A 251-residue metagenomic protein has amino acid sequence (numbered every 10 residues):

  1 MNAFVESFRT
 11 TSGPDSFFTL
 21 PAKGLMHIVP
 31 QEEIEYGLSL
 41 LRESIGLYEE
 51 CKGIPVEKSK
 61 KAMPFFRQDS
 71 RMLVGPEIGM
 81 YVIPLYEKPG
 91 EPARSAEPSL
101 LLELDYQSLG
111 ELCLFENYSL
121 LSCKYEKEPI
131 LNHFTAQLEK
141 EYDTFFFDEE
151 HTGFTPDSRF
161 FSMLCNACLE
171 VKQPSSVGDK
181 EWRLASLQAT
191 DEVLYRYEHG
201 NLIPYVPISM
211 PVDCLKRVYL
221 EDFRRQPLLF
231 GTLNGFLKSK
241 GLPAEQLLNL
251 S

Functional and structural regions predicted by a protein language model:
M1-S251: NAD-dependent ADP-ribosyltransferases
